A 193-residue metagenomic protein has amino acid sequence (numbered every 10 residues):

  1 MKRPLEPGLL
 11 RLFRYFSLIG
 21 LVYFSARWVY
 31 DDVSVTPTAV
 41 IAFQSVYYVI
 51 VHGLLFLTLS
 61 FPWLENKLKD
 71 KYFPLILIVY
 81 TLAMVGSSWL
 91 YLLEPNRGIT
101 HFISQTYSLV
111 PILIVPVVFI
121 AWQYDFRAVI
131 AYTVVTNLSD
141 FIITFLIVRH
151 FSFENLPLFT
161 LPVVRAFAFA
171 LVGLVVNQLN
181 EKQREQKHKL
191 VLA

Functional and structural regions predicted by a protein language model:
M1-G8: Short, Lys/Arg-rich, polar N-terminal cytosolic tail immediately upstream of the first transmembrane signal-anchor
R11-L113: Hydrophobic transmembrane alpha-helices and their membrane-interface boundaries in multi-pass, membrane-anchored
F16, G20-L21, V49-G53, T81 (+4 more regions): Alpha-helical transmembrane spans of integral membrane proteins, capturing the lipid-embedded, hydrophobic core of TM
Y23-F24, L75-S108, V118-T160: Hydrophobic transmembrane alpha-helices
D32-T36, S60-L64, L92-R97, F145-F153 (+3 more regions): Transmembrane helix-loop junctions in multipass membrane proteins, especially transporters and channels
A42-Y47, L158-V164: Hydrophobic alpha-helical transmembrane segments
V164-A193: Juxtamembrane or sensor-core-proximal signal-transducing alpha helices that couple sensory domains to cytosolic
